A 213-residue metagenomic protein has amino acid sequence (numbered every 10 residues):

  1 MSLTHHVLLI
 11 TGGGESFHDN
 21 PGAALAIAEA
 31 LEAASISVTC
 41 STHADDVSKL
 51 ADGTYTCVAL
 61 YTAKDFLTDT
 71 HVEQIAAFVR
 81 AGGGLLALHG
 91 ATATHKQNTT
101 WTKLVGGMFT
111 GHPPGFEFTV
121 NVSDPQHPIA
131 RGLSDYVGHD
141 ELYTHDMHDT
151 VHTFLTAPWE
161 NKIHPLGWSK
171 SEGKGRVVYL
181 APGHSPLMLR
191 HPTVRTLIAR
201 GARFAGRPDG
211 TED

Functional and structural regions predicted by a protein language model:
M1-H6, A33, G173-R176, A181-D213: Extracellular ligand-binding/catalytic regions of CAZymes and related secreted enzymes and adhesion modules
L3, E29-A34, T54, G107 (+1 more regions): Catalytic beta-strand/loop cores that center a nucleophilic Ser/Cys/Thr and support acyl-enzyme chemistry
L8-I10, E15, D19-H95: Helical hinge/lid and interdomain linker segments adjacent to catalytic or ligand-binding clefts that mediate domain
G12, L60, S134, P182-S185: A broad detector of the eukaryotic-type serine/threonine protein kinase catalytic domain
G14-E15, D65, T92-A93, W159-N161 (+2 more regions): Short, solvent-exposed loop/turn segments at secondary-structure junctions
G22, A26, Q74, T100 (+2 more regions): Extracytoplasmic/secreted proteins, especially bacterial periplasmic and envelope-associated proteins
S48-D52, H127, R190-H191, R207: Polar helix-capping/helix-linker motif
F66-R131: A glycine-rich, often tryptophan-bearing local segment used as a flexible ligand/cofactor-contacting loop or short
